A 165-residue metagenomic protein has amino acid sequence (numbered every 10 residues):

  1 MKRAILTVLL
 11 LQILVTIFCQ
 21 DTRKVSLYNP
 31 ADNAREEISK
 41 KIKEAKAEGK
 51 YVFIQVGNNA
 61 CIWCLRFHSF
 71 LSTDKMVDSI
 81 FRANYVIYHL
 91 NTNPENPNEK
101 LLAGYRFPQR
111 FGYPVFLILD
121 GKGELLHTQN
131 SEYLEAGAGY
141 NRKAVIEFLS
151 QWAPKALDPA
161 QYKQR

Functional and structural regions predicted by a protein language model:
M1-A4: Positively charged n-region of N-terminal signal peptides that target proteins for export
T7-T16: Bacterial N-terminal signal peptides
Q20-E48, P154, D158: N-terminal leader/targeting and pre-domain segments
D32, V56, D74-E99: Thiol-based oxidoreductase modules, predominantly thioredoxin-like and allied folds used for disulfide exchange
K41-T73, V77: Local sequence-structure signature of Cys/Sec-based thiol-disulfide redox active-site neighborhoods
E48-V52, A83-Y88, G112-P114, G121-E124: Loop/turn elements at helix/coil->beta-strand transitions in domains of secreted/extracellular proteins
N93-Y113, K122: Structural alpha/beta surface segment adjacent to cysteine/selenocysteine redox centers across thiol/disulfide enzymes
R110-L157: Non-catalytic, surface beta->alpha helical segment in thiol-disulfide oxidoreductase systems
